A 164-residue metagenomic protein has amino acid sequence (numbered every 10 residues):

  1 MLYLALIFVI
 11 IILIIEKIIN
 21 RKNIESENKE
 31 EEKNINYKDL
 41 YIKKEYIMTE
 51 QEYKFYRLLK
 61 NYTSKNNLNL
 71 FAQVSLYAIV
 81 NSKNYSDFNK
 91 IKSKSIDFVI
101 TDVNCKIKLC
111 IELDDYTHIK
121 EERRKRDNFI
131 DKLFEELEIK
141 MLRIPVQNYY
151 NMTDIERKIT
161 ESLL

Functional and structural regions predicted by a protein language model:
M1, N81-S86, K120-E122, Q147-N148 (+2 more regions): Generic structural signal for short, solvent-exposed loop/turn connectors between secondary structure elements
L2-N84: Solvent-exposed, charged helical/coil patches that constitute nucleic-acid or partner-interaction surfaces
Y62-S64, L68, K90, V103 (+1 more regions): A generic structural signal for short, solvent-exposed coil/turn residues that cap or connect secondary-structure
F71-K108: Active-site metal-binding core of divalent-cation-utilizing nuclease and nuclease-like domains
K94-R157: Basic, amphipathic alpha-helical patches used to engage nucleic acids or provide basic targeting signals, exemplified
K158-S162: C-terminal alpha-helix
